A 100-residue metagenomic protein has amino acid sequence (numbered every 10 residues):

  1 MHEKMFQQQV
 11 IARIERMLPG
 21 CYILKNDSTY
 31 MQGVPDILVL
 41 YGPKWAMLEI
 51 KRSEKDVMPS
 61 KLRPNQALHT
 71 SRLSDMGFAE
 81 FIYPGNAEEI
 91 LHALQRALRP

Functional and structural regions predicted by a protein language model:
M1-P100: Catalytic phosphate/metal-binding cores of nucleic-acid and nucleotide-processing enzymes, i.e., regions that mediate
